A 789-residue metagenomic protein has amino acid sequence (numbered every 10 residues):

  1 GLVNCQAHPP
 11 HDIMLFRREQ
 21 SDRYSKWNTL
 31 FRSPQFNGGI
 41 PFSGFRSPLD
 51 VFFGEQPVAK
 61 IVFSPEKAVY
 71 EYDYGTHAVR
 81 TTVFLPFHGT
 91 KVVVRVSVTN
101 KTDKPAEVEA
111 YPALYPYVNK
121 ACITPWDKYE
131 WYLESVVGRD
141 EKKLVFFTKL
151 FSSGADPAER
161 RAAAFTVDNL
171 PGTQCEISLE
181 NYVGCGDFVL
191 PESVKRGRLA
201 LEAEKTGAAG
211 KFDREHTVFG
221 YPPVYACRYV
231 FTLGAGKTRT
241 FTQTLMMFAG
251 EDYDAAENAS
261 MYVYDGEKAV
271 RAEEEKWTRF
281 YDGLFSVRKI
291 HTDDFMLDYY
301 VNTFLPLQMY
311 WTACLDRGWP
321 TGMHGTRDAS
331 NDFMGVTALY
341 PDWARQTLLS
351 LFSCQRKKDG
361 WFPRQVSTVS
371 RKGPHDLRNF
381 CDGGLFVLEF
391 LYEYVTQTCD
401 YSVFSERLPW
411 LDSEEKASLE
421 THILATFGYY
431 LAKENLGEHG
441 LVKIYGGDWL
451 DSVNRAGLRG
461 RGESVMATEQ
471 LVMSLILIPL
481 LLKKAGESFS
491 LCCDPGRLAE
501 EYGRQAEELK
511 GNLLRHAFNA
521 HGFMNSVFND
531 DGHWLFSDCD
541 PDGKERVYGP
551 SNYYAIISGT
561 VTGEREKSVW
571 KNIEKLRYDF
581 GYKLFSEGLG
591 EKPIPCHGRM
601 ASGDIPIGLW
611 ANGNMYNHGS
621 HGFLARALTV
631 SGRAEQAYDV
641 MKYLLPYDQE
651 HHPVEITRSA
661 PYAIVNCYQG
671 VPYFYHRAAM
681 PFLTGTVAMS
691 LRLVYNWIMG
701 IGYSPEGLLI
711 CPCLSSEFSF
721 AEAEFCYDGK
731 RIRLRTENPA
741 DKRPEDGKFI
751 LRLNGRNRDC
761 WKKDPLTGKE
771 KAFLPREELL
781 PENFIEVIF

Functional and structural regions predicted by a protein language model:
G1-R327, D342, E393, F585-I594 (+10 more regions): Anionic coordination/interaction segments
G44-R46, F53-V58, H291-Y300, D342 (+9 more regions): Active-site acid/base region of carbohydrate-active enzymes
Y111-A113, K128, F362-P363, Q470-R599 (+3 more regions): Catalytic cores of carbohydrate-active enzymes
T278-I290, D294-L297, V301-N302, P306-A313 (+4 more regions): Aromatic-lined, polymer-binding surfaces characteristic of secreted/periplasmic polysaccharide-degrading enzymes
R317-T321, R327, N331, F362-D382 (+5 more regions): Carbohydrate-binding/catalytic loop surfaces
D328-A329, F333-G440, S464-V472, N614-A637 (+3 more regions): Aromatic-rich carbohydrate-recognition surfaces in CAZymes
Y703-E737: Surface beta-strand/loop "capping" patches
D764-F789: C-terminal beta-strand-rich structural cap/linker in extracellular carbohydrate-active enzymes
